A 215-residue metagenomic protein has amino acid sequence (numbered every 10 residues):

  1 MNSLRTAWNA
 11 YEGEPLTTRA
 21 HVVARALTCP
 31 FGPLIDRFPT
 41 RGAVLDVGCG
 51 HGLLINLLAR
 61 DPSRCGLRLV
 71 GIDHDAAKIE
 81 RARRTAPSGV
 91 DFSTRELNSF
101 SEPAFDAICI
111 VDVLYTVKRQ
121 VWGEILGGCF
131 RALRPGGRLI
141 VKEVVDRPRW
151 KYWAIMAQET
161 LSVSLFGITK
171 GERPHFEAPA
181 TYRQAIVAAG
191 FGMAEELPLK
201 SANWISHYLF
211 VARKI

Functional and structural regions predicted by a protein language model:
A24-R41: Conserved alpha-helix/loop element of class I SAM-dependent methyltransferases that forms part of the SAM/SAH-binding
G42-G50: Conserved class I S-adenosyl-L-methionine
L53-L97: Class I SAM-dependent methyltransferase SAM/SAH-binding core
C109: A conserved beta-strand element that flanks and buttresses the S-adenosyl-L-methionine
G123-P135: A short glycine-rich, Lys/Arg-flanked "PGG" loop and its adjoining helix->strand segment in the class I
G137-V144: Conserved beta-strand signature within the Rossmann-like core of class I S-adenosyl-L-methionine
V144-V187: C-terminal alpha-helical "lid/dimerization" subdomain adjacent to the S-adenosyl-L-methionine
A189-F191, P198-I215: Core SAM-dependent methyltransferase catalytic element
